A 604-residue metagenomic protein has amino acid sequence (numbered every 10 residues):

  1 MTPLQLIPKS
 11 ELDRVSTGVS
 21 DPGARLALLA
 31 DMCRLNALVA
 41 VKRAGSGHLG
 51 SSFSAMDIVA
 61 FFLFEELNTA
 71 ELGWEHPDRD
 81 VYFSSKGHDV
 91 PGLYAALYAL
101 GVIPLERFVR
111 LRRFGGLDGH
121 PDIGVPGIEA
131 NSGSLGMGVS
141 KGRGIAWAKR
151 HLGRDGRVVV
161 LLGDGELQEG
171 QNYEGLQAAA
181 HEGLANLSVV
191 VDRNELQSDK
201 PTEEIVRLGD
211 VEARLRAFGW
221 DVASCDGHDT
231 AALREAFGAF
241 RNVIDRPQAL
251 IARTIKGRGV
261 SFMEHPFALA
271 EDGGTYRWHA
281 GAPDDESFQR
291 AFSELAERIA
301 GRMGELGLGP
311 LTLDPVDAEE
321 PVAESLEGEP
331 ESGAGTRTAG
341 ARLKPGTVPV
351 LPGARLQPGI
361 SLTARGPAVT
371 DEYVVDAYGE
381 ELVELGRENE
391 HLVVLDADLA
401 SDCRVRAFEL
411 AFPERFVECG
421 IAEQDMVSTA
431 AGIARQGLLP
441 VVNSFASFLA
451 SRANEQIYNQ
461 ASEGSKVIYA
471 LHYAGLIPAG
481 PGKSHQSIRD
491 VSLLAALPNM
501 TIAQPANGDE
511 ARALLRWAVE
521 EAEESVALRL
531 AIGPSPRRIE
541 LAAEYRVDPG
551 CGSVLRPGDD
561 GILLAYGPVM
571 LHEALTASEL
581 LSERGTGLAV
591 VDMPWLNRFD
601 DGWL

Functional and structural regions predicted by a protein language model:
M1-V159, M303-R529, P534: Thiamine diphosphate
T69-E75, R79-V81, L117-L306, M500-L604: Glycine-rich ThDP/TPP pyrophosphate-binding loop and its adjacent helix/strand module within ThDP-dependent enzymes
